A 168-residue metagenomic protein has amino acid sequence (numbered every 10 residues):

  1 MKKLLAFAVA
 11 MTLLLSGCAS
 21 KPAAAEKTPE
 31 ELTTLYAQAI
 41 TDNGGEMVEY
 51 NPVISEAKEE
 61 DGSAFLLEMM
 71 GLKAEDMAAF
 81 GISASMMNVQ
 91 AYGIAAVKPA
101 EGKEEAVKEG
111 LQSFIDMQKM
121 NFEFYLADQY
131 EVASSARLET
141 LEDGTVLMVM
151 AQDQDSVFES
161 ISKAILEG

Functional and structural regions predicted by a protein language model:
M1-L4, A8: Positively charged n-region of N-terminal signal peptides that target proteins for export
L13-G17: C-terminal motif of bacterial Sec signal peptides marking the signal peptidase cleavage site
A19-P22: Bacterial signal peptide processing site
T33-A37, I94, E104, K108-Q112 (+2 more regions): Extracytoplasmic/secreted envelope proteins and their assembly/folding machinery, especially bacterial periplasmic
V53-Q90, A106-V107: Short, compositionally biased low-complexity segments enriched in polar/charged residues
M86, A96, Q129-G168: A short, solvent-exposed beta-edge/loop patch
A91-E101: A short acidic-to-branched-hydrophobic micro-motif
E104-E142: Short Gly/Thr-rich strand-loop-strand
